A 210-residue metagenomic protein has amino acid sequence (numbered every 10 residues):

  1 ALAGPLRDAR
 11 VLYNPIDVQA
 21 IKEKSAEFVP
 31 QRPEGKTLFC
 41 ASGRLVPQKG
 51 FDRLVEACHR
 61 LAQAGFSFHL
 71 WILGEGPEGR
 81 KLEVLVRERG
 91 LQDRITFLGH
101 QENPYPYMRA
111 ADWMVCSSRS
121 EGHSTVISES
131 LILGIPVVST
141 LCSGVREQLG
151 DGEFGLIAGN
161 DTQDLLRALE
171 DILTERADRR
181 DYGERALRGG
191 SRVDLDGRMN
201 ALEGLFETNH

Functional and structural regions predicted by a protein language model:
P15: Carbohydrate-associated surface elements
Q31-K49, V55-C58: Conserved donor-binding/catalytic core segment of Leloir-type glycosyltransferases
E83-G99: Nucleotide-activated donor-binding/catalytic signature segment of Leloir-type glycosyltransferases, i.e., the conserved
H100, R119: Aromatic "clamp/platform" in nucleotide-sugar-dependent glycosyltransferases that forms part of the donor/acceptor
E129, C142-G152, L156-I157: Short acidic/histidine- and often glycine-rich active-site loop of Leloir-type glycosyltransferases that engages
P136-S139: Short hydrophobic beta-strand element within catalytic cores of glycosyltransferases and related nucleotide-activated
D151-Q163, D171-R176: Conserved acidic donor-binding segment of nucleotide-sugar-dependent glycosyltransferases
A177-E207: A charged, aromatic-enriched C-terminal amphipathic alpha-helix characteristic of glycosyltransferases across folds
